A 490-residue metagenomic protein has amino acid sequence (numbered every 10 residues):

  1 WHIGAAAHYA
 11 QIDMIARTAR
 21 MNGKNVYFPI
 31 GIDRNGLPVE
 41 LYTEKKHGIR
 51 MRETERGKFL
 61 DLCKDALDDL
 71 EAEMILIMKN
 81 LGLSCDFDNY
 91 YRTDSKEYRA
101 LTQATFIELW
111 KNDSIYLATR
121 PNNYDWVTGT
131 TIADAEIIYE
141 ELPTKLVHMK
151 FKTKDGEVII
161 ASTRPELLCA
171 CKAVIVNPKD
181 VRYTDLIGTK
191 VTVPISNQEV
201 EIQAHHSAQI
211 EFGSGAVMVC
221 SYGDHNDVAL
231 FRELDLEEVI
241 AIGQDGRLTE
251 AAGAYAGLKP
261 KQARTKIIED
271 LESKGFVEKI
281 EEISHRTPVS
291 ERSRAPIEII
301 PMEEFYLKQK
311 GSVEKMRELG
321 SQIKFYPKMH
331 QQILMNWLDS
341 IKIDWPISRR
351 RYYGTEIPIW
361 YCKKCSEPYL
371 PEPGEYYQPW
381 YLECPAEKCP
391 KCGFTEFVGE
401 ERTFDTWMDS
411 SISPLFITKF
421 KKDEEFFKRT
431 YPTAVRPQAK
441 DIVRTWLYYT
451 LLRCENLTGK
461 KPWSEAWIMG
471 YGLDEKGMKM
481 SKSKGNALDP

Functional and structural regions predicted by a protein language model:
W1-I30, D125, I138-K150, V217 (+7 more regions): Conserved active-site neighborhood of enzyme catalytic/cofactor-binding cores
W1-Y42, T102, A161-T163, I195 (+5 more regions): N-terminal catalytic cores of NTP/NDP-binding nucleotidyl/phosphoryl-transfer enzymes
G23-I32, P165, C171-K190, E400-F404 (+1 more regions): Carboxylate/His-rich catalytic cores and anion/metal-binding grooves
L41-K45, E166-N177, D227-L236, L415 (+2 more regions): Short active-site loop/helix that positions an aromatic residue
E44-V158, F212-C365, W446, M478 (+1 more regions): Residue patterns forming the tRNA-binding/recognition surfaces of aminoacyl-tRNA synthetases and related DALR
D69-N80, S196, S410-F420: Glycine-rich, acidic and aromatic/proline-enriched surface loops and short helix-turn segments that act as binding
V147-F151, G188-I195: Short conserved beta-strand and strand-loop elements enriched in small hydrophobics with frequent Asp/Gly
V191, E291-A295, S411: Active-site cores of enzymes that catalyze phosphoryl transfer or operate on phosphate-rich substrates
